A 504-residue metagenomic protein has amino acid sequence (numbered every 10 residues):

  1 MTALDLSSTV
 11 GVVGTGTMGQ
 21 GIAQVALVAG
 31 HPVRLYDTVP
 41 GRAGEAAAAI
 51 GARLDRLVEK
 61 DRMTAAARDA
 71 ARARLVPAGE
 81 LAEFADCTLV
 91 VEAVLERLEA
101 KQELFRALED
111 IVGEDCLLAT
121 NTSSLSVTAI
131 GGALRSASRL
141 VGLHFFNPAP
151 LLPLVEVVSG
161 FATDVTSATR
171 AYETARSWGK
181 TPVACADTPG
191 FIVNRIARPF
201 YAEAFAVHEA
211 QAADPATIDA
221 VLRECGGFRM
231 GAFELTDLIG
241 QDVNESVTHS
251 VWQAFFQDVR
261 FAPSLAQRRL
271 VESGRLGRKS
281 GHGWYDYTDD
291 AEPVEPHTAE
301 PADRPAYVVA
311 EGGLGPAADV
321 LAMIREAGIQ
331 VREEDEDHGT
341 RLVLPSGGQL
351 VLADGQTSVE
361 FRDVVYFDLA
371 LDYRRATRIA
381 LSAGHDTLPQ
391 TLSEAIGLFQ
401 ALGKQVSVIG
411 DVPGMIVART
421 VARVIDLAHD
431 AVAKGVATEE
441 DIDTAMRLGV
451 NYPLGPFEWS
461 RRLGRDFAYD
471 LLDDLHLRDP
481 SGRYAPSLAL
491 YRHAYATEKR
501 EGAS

Functional and structural regions predicted by a protein language model:
T2-L4, A29-H31, K180-V183, D187 (+4 more regions): NAD(P)-dependent Rossmann-like dehydrogenase/reductase catalytic/cofactor-binding core
T15-G16: Glycine-rich Rossmann-fold phosphate-binding loop(s) that bind the pyrophosphate of adenine dinucleotide cofactors
G19-Q20: N-terminal Rossmann-fold NAD(P) dinucleotide-binding loop
A26: Aromatic pocket-lining residues of Rossmann-like dinucleotide-binding sites
L35-T38: Conserved acidic E/D residue at the C-terminus of a beta-strand in Rossmann-like folds
R42-E45, R56-L118, L125, I329-S358: Rossmann-like NAD(P)-binding element
M63-V76, S138-R139, K180, R362 (+1 more regions): A short helix-to-beta-strand connector/capping loop
E103-L154, S159-E173, R341-L392: Rossmann-fold NAD(P)-binding glycine/threonine-rich loop
